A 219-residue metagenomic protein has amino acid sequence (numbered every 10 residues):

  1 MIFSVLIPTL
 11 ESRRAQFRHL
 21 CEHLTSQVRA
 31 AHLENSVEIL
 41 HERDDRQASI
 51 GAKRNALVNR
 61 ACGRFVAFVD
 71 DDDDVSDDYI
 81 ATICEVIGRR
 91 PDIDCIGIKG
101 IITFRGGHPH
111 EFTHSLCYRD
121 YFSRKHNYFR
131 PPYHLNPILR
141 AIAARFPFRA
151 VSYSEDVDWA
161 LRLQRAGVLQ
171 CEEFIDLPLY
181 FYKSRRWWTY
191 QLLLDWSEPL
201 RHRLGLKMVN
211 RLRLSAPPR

Functional and structural regions predicted by a protein language model:
F3-V28: Short, well-formed alpha-helical segments that are part of the catalytic scaffolds of diverse glycosyltransferases
D45-A61: Glycine-rich, basic loop-to-helix element that forms the pyrophosphate-binding segment of sugar-nucleotide handling
V66: Short aromatic/hydrophobic "clamp" motif used to bind/position activated sugar donors
D70-D74: The conserved acidic donor/metal-binding loop of glycosyltransferases
I80-E111: Conserved donor NDP-sugar-binding/catalytic core segment of glycosyltransferases
T103-R105, C117-I138: A recurrent flexible, glycine/aromatic-enriched loop bordering the glycosyltransferase active site that acts as
Y153-W159: Acidic donor-binding loop at a coil-to-helix junction in glycosyltransferase catalytic cores that engages
E173-G205: Active-site donor/metal-binding and catalytic loop motifs of nucleotide-sugar-dependent glycosylation enzymes
